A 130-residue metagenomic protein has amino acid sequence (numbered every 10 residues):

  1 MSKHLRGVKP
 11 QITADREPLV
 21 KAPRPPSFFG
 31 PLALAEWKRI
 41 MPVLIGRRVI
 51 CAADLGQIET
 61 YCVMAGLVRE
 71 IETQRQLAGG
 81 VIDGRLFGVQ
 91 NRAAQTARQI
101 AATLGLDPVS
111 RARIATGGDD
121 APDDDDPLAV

Functional and structural regions predicted by a protein language model:
M1-K38, S110-V130: Arg/Lys-rich, low-complexity, intrinsically disordered N-terminal tails that contact nucleic acids
S2, R16, A52, D83 (+2 more regions): Generic N-terminal initiation segments characterized by hydrophobic and/or small/turn-forming residues
A22, P42-R48, Q99, A121: Preference for short coil/turn "hinge" residues that link or interrupt alpha-helices
P26-A78: An amphipathic, hydrophobic-aromatic interaction surface with interspersed Lys/Arg that forms lipid/phosphate-bearing
I45-R48, Q90, V109, P127-A129: Aromatic-residue detector
E59-M64, V68, R75-D120: Amphipathic alpha-helical protein-protein interaction segments
